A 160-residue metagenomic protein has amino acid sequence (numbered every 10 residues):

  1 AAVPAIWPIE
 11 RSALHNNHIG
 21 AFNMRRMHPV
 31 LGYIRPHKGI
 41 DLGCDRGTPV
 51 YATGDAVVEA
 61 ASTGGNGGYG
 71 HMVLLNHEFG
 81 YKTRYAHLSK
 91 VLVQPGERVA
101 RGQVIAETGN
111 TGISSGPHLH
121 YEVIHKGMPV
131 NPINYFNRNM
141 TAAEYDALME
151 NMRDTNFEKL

Functional and structural regions predicted by a protein language model:
A1-A2: Alpha-helical oligomerization segments with coiled-coil/rod-like character
E10-N156: Catalytic cores of peptidoglycan-degrading enzymes
K159-L160: Short, solvent-exposed mixed-charge patches
